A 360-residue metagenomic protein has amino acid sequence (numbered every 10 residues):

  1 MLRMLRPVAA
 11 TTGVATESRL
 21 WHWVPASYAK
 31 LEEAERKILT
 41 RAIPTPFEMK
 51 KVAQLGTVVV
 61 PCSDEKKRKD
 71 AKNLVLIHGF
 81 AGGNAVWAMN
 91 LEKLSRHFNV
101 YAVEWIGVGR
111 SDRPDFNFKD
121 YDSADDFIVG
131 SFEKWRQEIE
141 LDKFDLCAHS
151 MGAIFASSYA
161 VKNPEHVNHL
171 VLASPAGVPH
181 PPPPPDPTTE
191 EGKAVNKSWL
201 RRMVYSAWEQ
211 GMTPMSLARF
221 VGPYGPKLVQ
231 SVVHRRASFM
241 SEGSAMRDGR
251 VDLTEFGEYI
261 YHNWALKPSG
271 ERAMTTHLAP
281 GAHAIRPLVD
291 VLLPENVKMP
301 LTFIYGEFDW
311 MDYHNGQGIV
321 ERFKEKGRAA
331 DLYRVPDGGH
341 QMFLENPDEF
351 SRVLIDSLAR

Functional and structural regions predicted by a protein language model:
M1-V14: N-terminal mitochondrial targeting presequence
A15-S18, W23-T40, T45, D70-A71 (+5 more regions): Flexible "cap/lid" subdomain of the alpha/beta-hydrolase fold that forms the substrate-access gate
V58-F116, I139, H149-F155, K162: Conserved HGGG/HGGXW glycine-rich cap/lid loop of the alpha/beta-hydrolase fold
A81, W105-G109, G177, D309-W310 (+1 more regions): Alpha/beta-hydrolase active-site loop signature
M311-H314, G338-R352: Catalytic histidine-centered segment of alpha/beta-hydrolase-like enzymes
L332-G338: Short glycine-rich catalytic loops that host catalytic nucleophiles or stabilize transition states across multiple
V353-R360: C-terminal alpha-helix
